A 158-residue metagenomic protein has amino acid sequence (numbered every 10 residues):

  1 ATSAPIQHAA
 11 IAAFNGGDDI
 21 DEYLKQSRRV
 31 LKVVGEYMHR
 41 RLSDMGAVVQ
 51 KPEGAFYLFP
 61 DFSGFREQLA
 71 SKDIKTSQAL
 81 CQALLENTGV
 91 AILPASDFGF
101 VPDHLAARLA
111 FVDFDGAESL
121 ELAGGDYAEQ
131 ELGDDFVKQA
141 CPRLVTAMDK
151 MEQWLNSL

Functional and structural regions predicted by a protein language model:
A1-L158: PLP-dependent class I/II
